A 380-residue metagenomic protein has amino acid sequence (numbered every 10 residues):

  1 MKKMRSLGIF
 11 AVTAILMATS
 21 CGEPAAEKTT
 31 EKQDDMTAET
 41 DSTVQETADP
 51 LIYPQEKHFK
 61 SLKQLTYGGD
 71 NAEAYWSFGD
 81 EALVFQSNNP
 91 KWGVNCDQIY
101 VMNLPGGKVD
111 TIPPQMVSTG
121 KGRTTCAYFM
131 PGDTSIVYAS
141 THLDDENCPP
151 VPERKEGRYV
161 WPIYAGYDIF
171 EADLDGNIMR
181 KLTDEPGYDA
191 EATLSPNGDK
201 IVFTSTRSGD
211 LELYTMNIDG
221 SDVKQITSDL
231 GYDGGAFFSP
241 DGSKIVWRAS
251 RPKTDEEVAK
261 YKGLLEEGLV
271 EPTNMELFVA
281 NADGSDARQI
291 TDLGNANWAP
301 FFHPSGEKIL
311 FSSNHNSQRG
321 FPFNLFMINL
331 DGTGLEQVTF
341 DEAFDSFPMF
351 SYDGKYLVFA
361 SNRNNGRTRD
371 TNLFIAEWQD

Functional and structural regions predicted by a protein language model:
K2-G8: Bacterial N-terminal signal peptides that target proteins for export
A18-S20: C-terminal motif of bacterial Sec signal peptides marking the signal peptidase cleavage site
G22-P24: Bacterial signal peptide processing site
T47-D70, M102-R123, D173-Y188, N217-Y232 (+4 more regions): Multi-bladed beta-propeller domains
Y67-D70, S87-I99, S118-T124, A139-D168 (+8 more regions): A flexible loop/linker signature enriched in serine peptidases of the S9 family
F78-G79, P131-G132, P196-N197, P240-D241 (+2 more regions): Residue-level detector of Asp-centered blade-edge/turn motifs that repeat once per structural unit in beta-propeller
L83-V84, I136, I201, I245 (+2 more regions): Hydrophobic beta-strand positions that form the internal "hydrophobic ladder" of WD40/Gbeta-like beta-propeller blades
